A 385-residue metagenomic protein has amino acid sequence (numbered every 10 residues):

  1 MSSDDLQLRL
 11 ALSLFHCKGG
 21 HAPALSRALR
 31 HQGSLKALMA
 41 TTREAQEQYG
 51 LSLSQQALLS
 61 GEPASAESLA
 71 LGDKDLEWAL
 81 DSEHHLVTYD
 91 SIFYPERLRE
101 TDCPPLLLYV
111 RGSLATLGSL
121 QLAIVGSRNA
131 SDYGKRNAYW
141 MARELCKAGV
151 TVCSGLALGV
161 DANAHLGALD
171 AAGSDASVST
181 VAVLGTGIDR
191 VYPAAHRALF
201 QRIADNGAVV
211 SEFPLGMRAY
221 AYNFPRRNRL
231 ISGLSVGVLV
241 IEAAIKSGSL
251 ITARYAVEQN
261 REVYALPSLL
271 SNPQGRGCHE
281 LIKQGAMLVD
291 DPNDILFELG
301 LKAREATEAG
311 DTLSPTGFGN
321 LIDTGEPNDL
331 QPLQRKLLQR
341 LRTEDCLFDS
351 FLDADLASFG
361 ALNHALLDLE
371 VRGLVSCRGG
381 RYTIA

Functional and structural regions predicted by a protein language model:
M1-F93, R372-R381, A385: Short, small/acidic-rich helices and loops at N termini and domain boundaries of DNA replication/processing enzymes
M1-L6, L80, L86-A385: Glycine-biased, small-residue-rich flexible motifs in mid-sequence functional cores and linkers
